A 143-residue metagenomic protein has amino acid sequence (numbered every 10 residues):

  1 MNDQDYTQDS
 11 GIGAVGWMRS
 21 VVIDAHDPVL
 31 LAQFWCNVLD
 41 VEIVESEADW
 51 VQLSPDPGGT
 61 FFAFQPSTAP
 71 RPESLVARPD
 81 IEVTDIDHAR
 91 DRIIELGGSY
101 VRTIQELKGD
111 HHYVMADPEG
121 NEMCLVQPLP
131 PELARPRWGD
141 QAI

Functional and structural regions predicted by a protein language model:
N2-S20, Q52-L53, A63-F64, I94-I143: Vicinal oxygen chelate
S10, D27-P28, I43, P131: Intrinsically disordered, low-complexity regions enriched in Ser/Pro/Gly/Gln/His and often acidic
W17-H26, Q52, T60, T68-R92 (+1 more regions): Vicinal oxygen chelate
D27-E42, A89-E95: Amphipathic alpha-helical segments
A32, E73, H88-R90, C124 (+1 more regions): Intrinsically disordered, low-complexity acidic/polar segments
L39-E45, E82, V101-E106: Short linear motifs in intrinsically disordered
L39-L75, P118, E122-L129: Conserved short beta-strand elements that form part of the metal-binding/catalytic scaffold of enzyme active sites
